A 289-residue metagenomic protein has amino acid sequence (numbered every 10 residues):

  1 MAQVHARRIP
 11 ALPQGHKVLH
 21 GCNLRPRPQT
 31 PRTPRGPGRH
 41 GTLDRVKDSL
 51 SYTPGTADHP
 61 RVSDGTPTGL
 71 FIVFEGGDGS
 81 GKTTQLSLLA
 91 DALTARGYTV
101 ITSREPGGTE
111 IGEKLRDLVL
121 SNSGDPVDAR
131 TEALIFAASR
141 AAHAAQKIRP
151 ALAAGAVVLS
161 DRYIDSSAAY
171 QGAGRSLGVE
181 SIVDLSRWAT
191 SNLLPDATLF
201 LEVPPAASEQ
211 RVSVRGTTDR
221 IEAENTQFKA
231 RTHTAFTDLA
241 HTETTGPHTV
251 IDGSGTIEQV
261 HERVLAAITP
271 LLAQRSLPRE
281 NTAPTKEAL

Functional and structural regions predicted by a protein language model:
M1-K47: One-carbon transfer enzymes
R25-G36, R45-T66, A90, A206-L289: NTP-dependent small-molecule kinase module
F74: Hydrophobic anchor at the beta1->P-loop junction of P-loop NTPases
G79: Walker A (P-loop) phosphate-binding loop of P-loop NTPases
K82: Conserved lysine of the Walker
Q85: Hydrophobic positions on the alpha1 helix immediately C-terminal to the Walker A/P-loop
A92, R96-T190, R263: ATP-dependent small-molecule kinase phosphotransfer cores that center on conserved nucleotide phosphate-binding segments
R162, S166-A235: A glycine- and Lys/Arg-enriched "phosphate-lid" helix/loop adjacent to the NTP-binding pocket of small-molecule kinases
